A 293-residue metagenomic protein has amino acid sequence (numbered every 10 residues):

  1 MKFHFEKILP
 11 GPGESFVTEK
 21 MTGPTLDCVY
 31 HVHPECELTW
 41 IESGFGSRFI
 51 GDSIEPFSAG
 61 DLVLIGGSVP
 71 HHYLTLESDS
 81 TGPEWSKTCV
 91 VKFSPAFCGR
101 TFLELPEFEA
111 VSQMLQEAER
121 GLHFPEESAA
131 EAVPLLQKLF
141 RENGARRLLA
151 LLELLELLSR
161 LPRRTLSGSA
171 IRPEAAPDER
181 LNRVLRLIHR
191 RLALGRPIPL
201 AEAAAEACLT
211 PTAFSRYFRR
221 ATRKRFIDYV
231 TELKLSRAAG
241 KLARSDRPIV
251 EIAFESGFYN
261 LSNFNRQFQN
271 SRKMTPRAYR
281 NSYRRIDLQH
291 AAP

Functional and structural regions predicted by a protein language model:
M1-V63, H290-P293: Generic protein-terminus/edge-of-domain signal
E6-P10, V69-K138: A hydrophobic/aromatic-rich effector-binding and dimerization subdomain of bacterial HTH-type transcriptional regulators
S47, I54, P197, D246-R247 (+1 more regions): Residue at a beta-strand N-cap/secondary-structure junction
P56-Y73, L151-L158: Conserved long hydrophobic alpha-helices within structured protein cores
F108, M114-R120, E126-P173, E179: An amphipathic alpha-helical interaction segment
K138-R146, S159-S167, A176, R183-P199 (+7 more regions): Basic, amphipathic alpha-helical hairpins
R172-A175, H189-R190, R196-S236, A253-S282: Basic/polar phosphate-binding segments, predominantly the helix-turn-helix DNA-binding elements of transcriptional
